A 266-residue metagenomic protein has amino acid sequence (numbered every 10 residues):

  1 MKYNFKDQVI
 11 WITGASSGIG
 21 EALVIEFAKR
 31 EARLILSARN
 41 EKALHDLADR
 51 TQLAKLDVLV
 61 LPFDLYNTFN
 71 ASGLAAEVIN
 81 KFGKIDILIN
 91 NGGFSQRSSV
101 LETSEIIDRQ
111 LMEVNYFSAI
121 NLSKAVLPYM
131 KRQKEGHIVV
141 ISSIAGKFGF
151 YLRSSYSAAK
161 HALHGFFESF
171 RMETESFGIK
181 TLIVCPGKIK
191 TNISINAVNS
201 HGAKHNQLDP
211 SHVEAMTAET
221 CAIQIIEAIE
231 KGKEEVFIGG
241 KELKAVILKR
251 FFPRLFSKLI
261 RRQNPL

Functional and structural regions predicted by a protein language model:
G14-S17: Conserved glycine-rich cofactor-binding loop
R30-L47: Conserved glycine-rich Rossmann-like NAD(P)H-binding loop of the short-chain dehydrogenase/reductase
P62-G73, E105: The beta1-alpha1 cofactor-binding region of Rossmann-like NAD(H)/NADP(H)-dependent oxidoreductases
S99-V100, I107-Q110: Substrate-binding pocket helix/loop in short-chain dehydrogenase/reductase
S123, A159: Active-site helix of classical SDR
S143: Residue(s) in the substrate-gating loop at a strand-loop-helix junction that position the organic substrate next
S176-G240: SDR active-site lid
